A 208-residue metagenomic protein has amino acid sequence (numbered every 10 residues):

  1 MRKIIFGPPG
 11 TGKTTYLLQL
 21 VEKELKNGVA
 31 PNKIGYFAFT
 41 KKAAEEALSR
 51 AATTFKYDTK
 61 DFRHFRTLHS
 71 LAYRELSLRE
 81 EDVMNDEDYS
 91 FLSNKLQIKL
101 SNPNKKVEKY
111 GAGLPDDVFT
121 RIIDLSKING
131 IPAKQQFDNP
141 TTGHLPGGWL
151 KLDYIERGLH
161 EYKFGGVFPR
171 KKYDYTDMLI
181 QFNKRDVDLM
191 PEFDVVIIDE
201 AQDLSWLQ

Functional and structural regions predicted by a protein language model:
M1-E81: P-loop NTPase Walker
R2-G7, Y16, K33, N102-I197 (+1 more regions): Accessory N-terminal region flanking or inserted into the helicase ATPase core in nucleic-acid motor proteins
F39, Q202-D203: Conserved H-loop
E75, E87, D177: Solvent-exposed, flexible loop/coil residues
N85-Y110: Conserved phosphoryl-transfer catalytic core
